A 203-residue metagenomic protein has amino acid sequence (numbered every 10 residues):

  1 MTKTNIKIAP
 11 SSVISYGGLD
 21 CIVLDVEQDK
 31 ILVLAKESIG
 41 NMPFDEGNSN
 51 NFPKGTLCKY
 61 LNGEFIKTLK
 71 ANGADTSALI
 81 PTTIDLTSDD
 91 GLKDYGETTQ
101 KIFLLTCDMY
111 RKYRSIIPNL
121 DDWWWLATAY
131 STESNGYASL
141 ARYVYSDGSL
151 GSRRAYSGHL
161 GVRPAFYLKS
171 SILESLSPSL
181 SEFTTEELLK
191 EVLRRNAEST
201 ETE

Functional and structural regions predicted by a protein language model:
M1-E187, L193: Collagenous Gly-X-Y triple-helix signature in extracellular proteins
A197-E203: Short acidic DE-rich linear segments
